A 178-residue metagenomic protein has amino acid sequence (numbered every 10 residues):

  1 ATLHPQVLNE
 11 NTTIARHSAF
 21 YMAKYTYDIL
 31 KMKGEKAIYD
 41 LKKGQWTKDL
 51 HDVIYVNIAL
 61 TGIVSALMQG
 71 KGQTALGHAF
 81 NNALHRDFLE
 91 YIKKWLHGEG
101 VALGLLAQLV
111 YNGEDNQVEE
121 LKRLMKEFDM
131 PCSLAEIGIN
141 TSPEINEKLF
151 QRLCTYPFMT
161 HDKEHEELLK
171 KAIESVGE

Functional and structural regions predicted by a protein language model:
A1, K71-N82, H97-V101, E127-F128 (+2 more regions): Residue-level signal for functionally critical sites in structured catalytic/ligand-binding pockets
A1-T12: Conserved anion/nucleotide-ligand pocket segment
T12-K122: Active-site segments that bind and position negatively charged phosphate/pyrophosphate groups
E114-E178: C-terminal charged capping/lid subdomain of soluble metabolic enzymes
